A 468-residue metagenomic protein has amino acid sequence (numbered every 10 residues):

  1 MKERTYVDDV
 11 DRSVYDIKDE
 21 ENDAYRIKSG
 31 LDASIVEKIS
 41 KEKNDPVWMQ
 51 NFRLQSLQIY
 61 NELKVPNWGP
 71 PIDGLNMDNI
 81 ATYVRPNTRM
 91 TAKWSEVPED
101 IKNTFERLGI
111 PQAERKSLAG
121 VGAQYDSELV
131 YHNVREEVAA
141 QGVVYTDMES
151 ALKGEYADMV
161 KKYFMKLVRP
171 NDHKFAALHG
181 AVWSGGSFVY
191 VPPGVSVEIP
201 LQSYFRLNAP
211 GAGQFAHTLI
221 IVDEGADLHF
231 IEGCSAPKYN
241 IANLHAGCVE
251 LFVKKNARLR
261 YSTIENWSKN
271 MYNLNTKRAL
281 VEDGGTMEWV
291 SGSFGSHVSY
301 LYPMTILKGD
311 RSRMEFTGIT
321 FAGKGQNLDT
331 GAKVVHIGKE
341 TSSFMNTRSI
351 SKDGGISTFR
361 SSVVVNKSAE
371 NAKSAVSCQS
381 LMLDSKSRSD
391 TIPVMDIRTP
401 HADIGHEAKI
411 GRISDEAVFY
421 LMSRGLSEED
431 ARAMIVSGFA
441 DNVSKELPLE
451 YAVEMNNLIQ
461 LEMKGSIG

Functional and structural regions predicted by a protein language model:
K2-D19, K28-G30, Y451-I467: Intrinsically disordered, low-complexity terminal tails
K2-Y6, V10, Y25-D172, A176-A177 (+1 more regions): N-terminal amphipathic, basic helical "cap/leader" segment at the start of enzyme domains
D16-K18, D32-E37, M395-I397: Short acidic (Asp/Glu) and glycine-rich catalytic loops that position anionic groups and cofactors
Y131-N133, E137-L426, A440-G468: Conserved beta-strand/loop scaffold segments within soluble protein domains that form the structured core and edges
